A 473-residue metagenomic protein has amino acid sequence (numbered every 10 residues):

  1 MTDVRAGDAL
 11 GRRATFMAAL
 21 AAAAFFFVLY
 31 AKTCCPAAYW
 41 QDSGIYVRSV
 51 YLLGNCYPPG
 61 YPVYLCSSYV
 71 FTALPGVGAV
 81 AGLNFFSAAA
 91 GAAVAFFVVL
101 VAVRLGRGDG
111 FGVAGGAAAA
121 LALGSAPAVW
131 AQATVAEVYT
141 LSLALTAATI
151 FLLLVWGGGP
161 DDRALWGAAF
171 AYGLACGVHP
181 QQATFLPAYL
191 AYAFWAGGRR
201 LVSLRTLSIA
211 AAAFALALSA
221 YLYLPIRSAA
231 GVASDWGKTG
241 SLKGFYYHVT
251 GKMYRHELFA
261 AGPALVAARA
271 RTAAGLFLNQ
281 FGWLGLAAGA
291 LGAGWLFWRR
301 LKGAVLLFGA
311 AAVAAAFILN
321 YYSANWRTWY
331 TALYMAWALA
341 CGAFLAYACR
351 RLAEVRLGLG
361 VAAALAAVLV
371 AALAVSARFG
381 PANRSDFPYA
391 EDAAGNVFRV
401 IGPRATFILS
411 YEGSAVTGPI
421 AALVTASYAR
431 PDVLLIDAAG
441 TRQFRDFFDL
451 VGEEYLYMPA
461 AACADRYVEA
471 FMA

Functional and structural regions predicted by a protein language model:
T15-A24, V98-S125, A144, D162-R163 (+3 more regions): Transmembrane-helix signature of polytopic, membrane-embedded enzymes that assemble or transfer cell-envelope glycans
L20, F85-G108, A148-L152, L339-A343: Transmembrane-helix motifs of polytopic, lipid-linked glycan transferases
S49-L52, A119-L121, A164-H179, Y189-L190: Membrane-interface alpha helices of multi-pass inner-membrane proteins
V103-G110, T149-G167, A175, A193-R199: Membrane-interface transmembrane helices that cradle and orient dolichyl/undecaprenyl
V155-G157, T184-A215: Perimembrane helix-loop-helix junctions
L278-K302: Hydrophobic, aromatic-rich transmembrane alpha-helices and their immediate juxtamembrane boundary segments
F297-L301, A343-R378: Signature aromatic-anchored transmembrane alpha helix within multi-pass, membrane-resident enzymes that catalyze glycan
L306-F308, A312, A316-L352: Hydrophobic/aromatic-rich transmembrane helices and adjacent perimembrane loops
